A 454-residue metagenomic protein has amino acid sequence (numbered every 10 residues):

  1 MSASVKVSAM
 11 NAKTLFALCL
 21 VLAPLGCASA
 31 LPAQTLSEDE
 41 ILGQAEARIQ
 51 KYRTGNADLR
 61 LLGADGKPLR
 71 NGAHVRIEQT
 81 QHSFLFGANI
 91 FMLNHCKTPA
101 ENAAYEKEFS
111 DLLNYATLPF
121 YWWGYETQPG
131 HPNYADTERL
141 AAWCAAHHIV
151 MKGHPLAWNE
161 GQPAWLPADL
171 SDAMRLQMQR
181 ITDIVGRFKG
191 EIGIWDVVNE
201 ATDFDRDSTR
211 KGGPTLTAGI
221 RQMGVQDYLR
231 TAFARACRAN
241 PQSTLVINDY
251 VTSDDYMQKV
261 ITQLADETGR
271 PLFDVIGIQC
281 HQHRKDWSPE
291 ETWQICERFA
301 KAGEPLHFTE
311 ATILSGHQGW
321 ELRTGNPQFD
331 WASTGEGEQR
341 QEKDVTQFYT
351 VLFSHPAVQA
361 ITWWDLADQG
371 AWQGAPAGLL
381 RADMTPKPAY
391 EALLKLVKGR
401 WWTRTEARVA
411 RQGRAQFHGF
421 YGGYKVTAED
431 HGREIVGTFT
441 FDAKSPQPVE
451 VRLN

Functional and structural regions predicted by a protein language model:
F16-G26: Bacterial N-terminal signal peptides
L31-L93, K152, G224-D227, T231 (+3 more regions): Beta-strand-rich domain onsets/edges
F86-I90, L113-L118, I149-P155, G193-V197 (+4 more regions): Hydrophobic faces of well-ordered beta-strands that scaffold small-molecule active sites in alpha/beta enzyme cores
M92-N94, W122, A157-E160, N199-D203 (+4 more regions): Active-site-proximal loop/turn and secondary-structure-junction residues that shape catalytic pockets, frequently
T98-D111, Q416-G423: Short Pro-Gly-centered beta-turn/loop motif in secreted/extracellular proteins
Y115-P129, T137-L245: Substrate-binding cleft and catalytic face of glycoside hydrolase catalytic domains, especially the flexible beta-alpha
Q128-H131, A135-V150, G219-D249, D254-F329 (+3 more regions): Glycoside hydrolase catalytic-domain groove-lining segments
D169, A173-L176, R187, D196-M223 (+4 more regions): Aromatic-rich peripheral "rim/lid" segments of glycoside hydrolase catalytic domains that contact and position glycan
